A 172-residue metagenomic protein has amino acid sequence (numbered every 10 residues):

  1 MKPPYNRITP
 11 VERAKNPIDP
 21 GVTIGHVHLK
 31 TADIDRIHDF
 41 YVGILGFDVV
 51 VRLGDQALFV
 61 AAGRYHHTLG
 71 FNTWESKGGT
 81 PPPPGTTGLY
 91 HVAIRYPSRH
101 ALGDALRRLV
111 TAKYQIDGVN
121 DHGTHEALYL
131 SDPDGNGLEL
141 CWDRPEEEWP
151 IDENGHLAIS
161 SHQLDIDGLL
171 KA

Functional and structural regions predicted by a protein language model:
M1-I18, L106-A172: Vicinal oxygen chelate
E12-N16, K77-P82: Short beta-strand/turn micro-motifs at beta-sheet edges
I18-V22, L29-E75: Core segments of cupin and vicinal oxygen chelate
T23-A32, T80-R108, E126-N136: Vicinal oxygen chelate
D39, G43, G103-R107, T111: Replace "anionic and nucleotidyl ligands
L53, P83-G85, D121: Short glycine/proline-enriched turns and hinge-like loops at secondary-structure junctions
